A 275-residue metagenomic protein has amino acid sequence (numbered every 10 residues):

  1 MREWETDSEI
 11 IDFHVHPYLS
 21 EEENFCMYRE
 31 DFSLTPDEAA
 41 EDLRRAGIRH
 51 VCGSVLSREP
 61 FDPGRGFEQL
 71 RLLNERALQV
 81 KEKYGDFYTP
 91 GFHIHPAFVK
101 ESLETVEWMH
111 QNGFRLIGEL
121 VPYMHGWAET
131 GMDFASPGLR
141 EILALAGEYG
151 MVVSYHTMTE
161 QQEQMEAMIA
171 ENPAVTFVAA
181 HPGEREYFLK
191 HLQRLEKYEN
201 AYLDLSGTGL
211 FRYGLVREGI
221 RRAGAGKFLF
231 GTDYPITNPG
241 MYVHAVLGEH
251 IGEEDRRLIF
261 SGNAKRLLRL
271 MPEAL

Functional and structural regions predicted by a protein language model:
M1-F13, P17, E22-H50, A225-K227 (+1 more regions): Mid-to-C-terminal alpha-helical segments outside catalytic/metal-binding sites
M1-R29, R71-I94, E199-Y202: Mobile, glycine- and charge-enriched loop segments and immediately flanking short secondary-structure elements within
I11-V15, V51-G53, Y88-I94, I117-E119 (+4 more regions): Hydrophobic faces of well-ordered beta-strands that scaffold small-molecule active sites in alpha/beta enzyme cores
H14, L43, A77, M109 (+7 more regions): Conserved, mostly hydrophobic/aromatic
C26, D37-R65, Y88-H93, R115-P122: Divalent metal-dependent hydrolysis catalytic cores, especially in the metallo-beta-lactamase
M27-L34, E59-L70, H95-S102, H125-D133 (+4 more regions): Acidic-and-aromatic substrate-binding clefts and catalytic sites of carbohydrate-active enzymes
R65-V152, L210: Active-site gating/metal-coordination segments in enzymes
G131-L229: Catalytic pocket-lining loop regions of alpha/beta-barrel enzymes, especially the amidohydrolase/enolase/GH5 lineages
